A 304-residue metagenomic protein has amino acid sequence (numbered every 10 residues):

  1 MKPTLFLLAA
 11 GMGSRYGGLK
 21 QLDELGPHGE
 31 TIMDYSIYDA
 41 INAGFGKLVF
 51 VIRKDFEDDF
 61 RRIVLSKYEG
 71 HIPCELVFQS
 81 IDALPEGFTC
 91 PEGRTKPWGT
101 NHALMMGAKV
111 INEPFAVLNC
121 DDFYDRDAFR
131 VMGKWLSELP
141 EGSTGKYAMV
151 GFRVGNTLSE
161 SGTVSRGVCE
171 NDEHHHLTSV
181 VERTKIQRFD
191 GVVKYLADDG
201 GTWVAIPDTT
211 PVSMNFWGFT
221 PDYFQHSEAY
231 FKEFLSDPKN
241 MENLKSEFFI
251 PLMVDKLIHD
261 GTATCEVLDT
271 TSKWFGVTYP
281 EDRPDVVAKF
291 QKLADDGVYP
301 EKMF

Functional and structural regions predicted by a protein language model:
M1-A10, P27-V117, Y124-D125, F129 (+1 more regions): Conserved N-terminal catalytic core of the sugar/cofactor nucleotidyltransferase
M12, D121-D122, V154: Active-site metal-binding loops of divalent metal-dependent hydrolases
G18-L19: Conserved catalytic-core motifs of eukaryotic protein kinase domains, centered on the activation segment
I81-E86, G155-T157, I186-R188, K273-F275: A short acidic, often aromatic-flanked loop/helix-cap motif at beta-alpha or helix-coil junctions that lines enzyme
E86-P97, G162-G167, E281-D285: Short, surface-exposed amphipathic charged segments that create phosphate/polyanion-binding patches used for binding
R126-M214: Conserved core of the sugar-phosphate nucleotidyltransferase
N171-E173, V180-F304: Conserved alpha/beta core of the MobA/IspD/sugar-nucleotide pyrophosphorylase nucleotidyltransferase superfamily
